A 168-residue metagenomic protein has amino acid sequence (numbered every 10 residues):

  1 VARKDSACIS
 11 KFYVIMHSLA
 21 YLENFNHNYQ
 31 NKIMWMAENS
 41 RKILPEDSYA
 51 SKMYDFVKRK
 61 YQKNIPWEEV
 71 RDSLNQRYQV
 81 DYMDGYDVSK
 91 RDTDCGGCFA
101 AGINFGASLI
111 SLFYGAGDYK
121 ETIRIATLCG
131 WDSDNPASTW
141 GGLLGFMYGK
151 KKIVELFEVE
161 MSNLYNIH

Functional and structural regions predicted by a protein language model:
A2-D5, Y13-V14, S18, A107-H168: Catalytic phosphate/nucleotide-handling subdomain of diverse soluble enzymes
V14-G130: Accessory "access/gating" subregions that flank catalytic or transport cores
